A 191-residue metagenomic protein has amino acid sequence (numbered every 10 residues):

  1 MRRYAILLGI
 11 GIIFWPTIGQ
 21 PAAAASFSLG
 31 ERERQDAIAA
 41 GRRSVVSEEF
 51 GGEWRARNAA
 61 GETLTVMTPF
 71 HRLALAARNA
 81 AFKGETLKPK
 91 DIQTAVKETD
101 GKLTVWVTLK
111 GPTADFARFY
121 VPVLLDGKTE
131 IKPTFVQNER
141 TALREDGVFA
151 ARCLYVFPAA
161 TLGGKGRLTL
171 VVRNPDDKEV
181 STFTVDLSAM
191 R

Functional and structural regions predicted by a protein language model:
M1-Y4: Positively charged n-region of N-terminal signal peptides that target proteins for export
L7-T17: Bacterial N-terminal signal peptides
A22-R191: Conserved functional micro-motifs across diverse proteins
